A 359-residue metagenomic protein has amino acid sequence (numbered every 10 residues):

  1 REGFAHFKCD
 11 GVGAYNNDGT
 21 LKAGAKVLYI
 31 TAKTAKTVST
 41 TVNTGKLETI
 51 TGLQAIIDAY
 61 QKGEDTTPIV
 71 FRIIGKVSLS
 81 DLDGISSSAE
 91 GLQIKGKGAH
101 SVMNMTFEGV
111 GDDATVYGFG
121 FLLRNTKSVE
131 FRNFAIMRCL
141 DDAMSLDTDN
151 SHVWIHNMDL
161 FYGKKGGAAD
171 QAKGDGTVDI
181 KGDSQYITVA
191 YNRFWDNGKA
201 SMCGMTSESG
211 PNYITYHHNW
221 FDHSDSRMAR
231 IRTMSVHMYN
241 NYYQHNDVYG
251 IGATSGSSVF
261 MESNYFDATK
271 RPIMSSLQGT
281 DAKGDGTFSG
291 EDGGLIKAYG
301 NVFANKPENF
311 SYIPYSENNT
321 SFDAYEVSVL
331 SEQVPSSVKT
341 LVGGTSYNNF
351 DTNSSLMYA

Functional and structural regions predicted by a protein language model:
R1-R72, V77-D81, S86-E90, P307-A359: Extracellular "leader-to-stem" segments immediately downstream of a signal peptide or signal-anchor in secreted/lumenal
A32, I56-A59, I74-D81, D159-G166 (+3 more regions): Short regulatory "switch" loops immediately downstream of catalytic or recognition motifs within protein catalytic
T34, G75-V77, G111, L122 (+3 more regions): A mature extracytoplasmic/lumenal domain signature
V42, R232, Y239-Y243, D247-A359: Extracellular beta-rich repeat passengers
V42-T66, L82-T106, T115-R132, M137-N150: Extracellular beta-strand-rich solenoid/capping regions of secreted or surface-exposed proteins that bind or remodel
L47-Q54, T67-V70, E90-M103, Q171-V178 (+2 more regions): Glycine-rich, flexible loop segments associated with nucleotide phosphate handling
L92-H100, F119-N125, D142-D149, G167-A169 (+7 more regions): Glycine-rich beta-solenoid repeat tracts in large extracellular/virion proteins
M103-D113, K127-R138, N150-G166, G176-T177 (+5 more regions): Right-handed parallel beta-helix
